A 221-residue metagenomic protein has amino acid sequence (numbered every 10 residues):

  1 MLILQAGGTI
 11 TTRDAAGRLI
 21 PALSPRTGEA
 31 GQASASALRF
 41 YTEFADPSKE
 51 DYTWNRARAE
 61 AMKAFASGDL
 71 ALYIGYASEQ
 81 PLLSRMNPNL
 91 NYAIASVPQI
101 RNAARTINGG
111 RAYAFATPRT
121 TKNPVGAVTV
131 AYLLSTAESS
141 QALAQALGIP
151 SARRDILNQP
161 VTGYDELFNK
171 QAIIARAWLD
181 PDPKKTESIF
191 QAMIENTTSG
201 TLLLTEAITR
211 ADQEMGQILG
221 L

Functional and structural regions predicted by a protein language model:
M1-P25, L70: Extracytoplasmic/periplasmic solute-binding protein
Q5-G8, L83-N102: Ligand-binding "clamshell"
D14-W54: Glycine-centered hinge/linker elements that transmit conformational signals in sensory and ligand-binding systems
A33-F40, K122-L134, A142-L143, L203 (+1 more regions): Short amphipathic alpha-helical coupling segments at ligand-binding clamshell hinges and other catalytic/signaling
D51-A66: Short helix-initiation/N-cap motifs at beta->coil->alpha
A71-Y76, A93: Paired acidic/hydrophobic, glycine-rich loop segments that form the ligand-binding mouth/hinge of periplasmic-binding
P88, A95, L143-N196, L221: Long, aromatic- and glycine/proline-rich binding clefts that accommodate carbohydrate-like moieties
G110-K122: A bilobed periplasmic-binding-protein/Venus flytrap-type ligand-binding module shared by bacterial periplasmic
